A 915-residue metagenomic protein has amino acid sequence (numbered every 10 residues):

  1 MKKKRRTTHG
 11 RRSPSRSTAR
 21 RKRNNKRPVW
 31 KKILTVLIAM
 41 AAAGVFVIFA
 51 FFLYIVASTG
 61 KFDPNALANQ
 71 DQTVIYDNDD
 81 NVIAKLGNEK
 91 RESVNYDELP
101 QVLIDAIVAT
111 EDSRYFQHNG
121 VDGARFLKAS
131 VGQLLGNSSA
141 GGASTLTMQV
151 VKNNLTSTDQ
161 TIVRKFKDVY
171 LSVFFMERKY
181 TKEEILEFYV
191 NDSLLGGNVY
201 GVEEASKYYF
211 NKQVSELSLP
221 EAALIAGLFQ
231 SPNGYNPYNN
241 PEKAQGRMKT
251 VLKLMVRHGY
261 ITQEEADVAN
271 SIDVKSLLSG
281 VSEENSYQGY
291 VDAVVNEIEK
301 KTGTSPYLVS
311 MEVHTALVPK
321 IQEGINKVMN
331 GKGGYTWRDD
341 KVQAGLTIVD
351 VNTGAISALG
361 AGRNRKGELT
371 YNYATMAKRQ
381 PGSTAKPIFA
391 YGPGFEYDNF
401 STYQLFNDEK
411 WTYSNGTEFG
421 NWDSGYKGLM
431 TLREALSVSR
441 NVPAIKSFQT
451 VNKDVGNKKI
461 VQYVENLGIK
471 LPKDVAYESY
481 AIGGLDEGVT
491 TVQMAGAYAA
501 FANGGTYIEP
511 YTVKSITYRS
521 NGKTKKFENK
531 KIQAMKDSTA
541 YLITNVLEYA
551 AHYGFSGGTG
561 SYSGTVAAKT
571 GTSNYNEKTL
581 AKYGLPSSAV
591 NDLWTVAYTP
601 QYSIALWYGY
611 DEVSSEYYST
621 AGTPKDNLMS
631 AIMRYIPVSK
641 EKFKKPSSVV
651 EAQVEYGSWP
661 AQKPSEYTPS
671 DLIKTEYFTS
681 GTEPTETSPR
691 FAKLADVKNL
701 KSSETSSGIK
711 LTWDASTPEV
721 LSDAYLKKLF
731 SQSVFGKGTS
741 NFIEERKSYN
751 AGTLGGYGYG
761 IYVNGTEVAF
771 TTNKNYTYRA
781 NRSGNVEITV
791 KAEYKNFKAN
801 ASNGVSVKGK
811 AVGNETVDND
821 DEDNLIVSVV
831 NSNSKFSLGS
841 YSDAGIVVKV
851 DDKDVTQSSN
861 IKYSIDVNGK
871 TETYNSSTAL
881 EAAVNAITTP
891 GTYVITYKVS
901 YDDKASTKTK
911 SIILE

Functional and structural regions predicted by a protein language model:
M1, V566-V830, K835-G839, K849-D851: Soluble, non-transmembrane domains of envelope/secretory-pathway proteins that act on or interact with carbohydrate
K2, Q72, D77-Y260, N364-R365 (+2 more regions): Peptidoglycan glycan-strand catalytic modules in the bacterial/periplasmic cell-wall system
K2-N78, R114, L134: N-terminal type II signal-anchor transmembrane helix that functions as the membrane-insertion/stop-transfer segment
V82-E92, E204, Y208, N233-P237 (+10 more regions): Short pre-catalytic segments that frame enzyme active sites
A109-D122, L135-A140, M176-T181, L194-V199 (+14 more regions): Bacterial peptidoglycan biogenesis and beta-lactam-recognition machinery
L135-T156, S282-E284, N399-I460, Y507 (+1 more regions): Conserved catalytic neighborhood of penicillin-recognizing serine enzymes
T315-T336, L346-I348, L359-A361, K366-A377 (+1 more regions): A penicillin-recognizing enzyme superfamily signal
D854-Y901, S906-K910: Serine/threonine-rich, repeat-prone extracellular segments and beta-strand-based repeat modules of secreted/surface
